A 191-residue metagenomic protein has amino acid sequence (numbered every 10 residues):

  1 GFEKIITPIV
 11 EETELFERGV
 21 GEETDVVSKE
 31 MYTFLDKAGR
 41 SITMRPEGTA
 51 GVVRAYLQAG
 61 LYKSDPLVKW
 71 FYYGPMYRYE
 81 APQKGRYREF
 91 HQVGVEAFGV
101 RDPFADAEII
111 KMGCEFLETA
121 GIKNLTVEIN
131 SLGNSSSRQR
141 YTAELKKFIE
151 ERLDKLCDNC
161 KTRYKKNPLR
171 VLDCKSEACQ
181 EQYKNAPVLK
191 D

Functional and structural regions predicted by a protein language model:
G1-D191: TRNA-recognition modules of translation machinery and tRNA-sensing kinases, especially anticodon-binding
